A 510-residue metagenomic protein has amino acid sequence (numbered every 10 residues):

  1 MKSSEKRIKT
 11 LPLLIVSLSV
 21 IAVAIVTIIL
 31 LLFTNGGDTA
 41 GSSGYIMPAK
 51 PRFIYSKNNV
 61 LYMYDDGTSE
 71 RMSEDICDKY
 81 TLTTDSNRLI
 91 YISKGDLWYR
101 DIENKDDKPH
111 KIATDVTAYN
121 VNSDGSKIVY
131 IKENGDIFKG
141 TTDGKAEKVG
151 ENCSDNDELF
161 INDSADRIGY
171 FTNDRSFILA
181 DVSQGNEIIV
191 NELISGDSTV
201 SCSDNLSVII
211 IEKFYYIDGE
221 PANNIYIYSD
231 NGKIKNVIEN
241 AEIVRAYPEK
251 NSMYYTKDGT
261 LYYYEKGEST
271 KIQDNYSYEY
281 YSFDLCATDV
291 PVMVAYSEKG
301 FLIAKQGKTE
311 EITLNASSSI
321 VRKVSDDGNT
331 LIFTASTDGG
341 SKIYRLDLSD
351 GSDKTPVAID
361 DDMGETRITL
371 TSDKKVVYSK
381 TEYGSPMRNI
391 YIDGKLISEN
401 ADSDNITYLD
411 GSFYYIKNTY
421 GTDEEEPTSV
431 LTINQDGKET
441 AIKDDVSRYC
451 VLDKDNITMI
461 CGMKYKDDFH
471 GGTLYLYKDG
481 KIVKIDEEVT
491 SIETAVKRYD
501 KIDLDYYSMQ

Functional and structural regions predicted by a protein language model:
M1-L11: N-terminal Lys/Arg-rich, disordered targeting/topogenic segments
L11-V23, L30-Q510: Sequence signature of WD/YWTD-type beta-propeller architectures
